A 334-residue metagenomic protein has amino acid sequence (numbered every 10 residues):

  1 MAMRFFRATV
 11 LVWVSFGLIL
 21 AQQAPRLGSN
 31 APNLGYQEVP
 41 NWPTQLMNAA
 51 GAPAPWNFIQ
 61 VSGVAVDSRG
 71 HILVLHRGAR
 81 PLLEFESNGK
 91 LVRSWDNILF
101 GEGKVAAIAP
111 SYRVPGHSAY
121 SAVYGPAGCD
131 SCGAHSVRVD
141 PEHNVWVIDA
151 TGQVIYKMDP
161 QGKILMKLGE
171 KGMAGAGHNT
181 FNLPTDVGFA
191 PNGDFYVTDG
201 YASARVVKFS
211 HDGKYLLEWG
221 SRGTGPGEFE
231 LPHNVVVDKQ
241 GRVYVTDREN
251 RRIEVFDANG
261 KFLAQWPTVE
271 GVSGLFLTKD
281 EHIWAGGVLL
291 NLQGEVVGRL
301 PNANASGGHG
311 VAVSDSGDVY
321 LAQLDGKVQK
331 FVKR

Functional and structural regions predicted by a protein language model:
M1-R7: Positively charged n-region of N-terminal signal peptides that target proteins for export
R7-I19: Bacterial N-terminal signal peptides
Q22-R334: Eukaryotic scaffold repeat domains enriched in small/polar residues
